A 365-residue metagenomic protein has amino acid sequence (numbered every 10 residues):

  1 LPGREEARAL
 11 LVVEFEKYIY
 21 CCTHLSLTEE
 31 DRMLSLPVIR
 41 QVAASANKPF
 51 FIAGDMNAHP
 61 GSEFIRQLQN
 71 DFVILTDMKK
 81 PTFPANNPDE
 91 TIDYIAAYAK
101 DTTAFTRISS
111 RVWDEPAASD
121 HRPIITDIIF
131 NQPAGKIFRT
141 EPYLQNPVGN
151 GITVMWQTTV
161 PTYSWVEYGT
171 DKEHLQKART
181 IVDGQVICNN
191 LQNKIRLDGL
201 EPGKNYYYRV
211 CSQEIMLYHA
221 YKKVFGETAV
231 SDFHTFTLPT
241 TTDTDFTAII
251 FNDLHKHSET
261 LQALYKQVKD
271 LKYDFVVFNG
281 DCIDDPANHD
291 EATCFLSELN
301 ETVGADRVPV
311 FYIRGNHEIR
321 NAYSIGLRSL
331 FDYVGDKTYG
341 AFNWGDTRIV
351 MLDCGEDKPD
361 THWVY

Functional and structural regions predicted by a protein language model:
L1, R122, I129-I250, H255 (+1 more regions): Acidic, histidine-bearing metal-coordination/catalytic regions of metal-dependent phosphoesterases
L1, V210-T235, D290-Y365: Extended active-site neighborhood of metal-dependent phosphoesterases/phosphodiesterases
L1-P133: Active-site regions of metal-assisted phosphoester/phosphodiester hydrolases, unifying DNase/endonuclease modules
E5-C22, I128, L238-I249, A341-M351: Beta-strand-turn-beta hairpins that frame and shape the catalytic cleft of phosphate-ester-processing enzymes
Y18-I19, A46-F50, T244-T247, L271-V276 (+3 more regions): Loop/turn elements at helix/coil->beta-strand transitions in domains of secreted/extracellular proteins
T28-D31, M56-F64, P84-E90, K256-L261 (+3 more regions): Active-site environment of divalent metal-dependent phosphoester hydrolases
D55, W156, V166, Y206 (+5 more regions): Divalent metal-coordination and catalytic microenvironments
T102, T244-A322, F331: Conserved, compact domain cores that house catalytic/ligand-binding motifs in diverse enzymes and effector modules
